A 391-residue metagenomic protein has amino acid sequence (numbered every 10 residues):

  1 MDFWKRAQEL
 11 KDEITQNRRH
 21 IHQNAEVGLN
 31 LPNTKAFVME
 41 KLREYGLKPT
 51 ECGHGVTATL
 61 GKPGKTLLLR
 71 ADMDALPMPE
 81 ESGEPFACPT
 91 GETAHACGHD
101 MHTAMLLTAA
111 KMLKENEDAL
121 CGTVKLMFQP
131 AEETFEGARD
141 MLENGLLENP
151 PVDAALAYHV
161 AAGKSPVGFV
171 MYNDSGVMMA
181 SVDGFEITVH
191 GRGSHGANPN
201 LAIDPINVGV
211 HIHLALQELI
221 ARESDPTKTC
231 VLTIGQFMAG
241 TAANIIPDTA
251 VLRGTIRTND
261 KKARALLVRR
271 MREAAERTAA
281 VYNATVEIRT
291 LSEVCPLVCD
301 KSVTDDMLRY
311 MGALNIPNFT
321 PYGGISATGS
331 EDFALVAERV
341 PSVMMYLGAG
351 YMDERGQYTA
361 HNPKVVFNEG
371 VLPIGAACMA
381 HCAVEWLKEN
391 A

Functional and structural regions predicted by a protein language model:
D2-H95, D100, A104-C121: Acidic/His- and Gly-rich active-site-bordering loop/insert found across diverse amide/peptide-bond hydrolases
L10-N17, N30-K41, K65, T93 (+17 more regions): General structural feature for long, well-ordered alpha-helical segments within catalytic domains of soluble enzymes
H20-N24, H95, H99-H102, H159 (+2 more regions): Histidine-centered active-site/metal-ligand motif
I21, L69, H99, L126 (+7 more regions): Divalent metal-coordination and catalytic microenvironments
V56, L76-M78, E84-A94, M101 (+2 more regions): Histidine/acidic-residue-rich, glycine-tolerant segments that coordinate divalent metal ions
L68-R70, F185-I187, M344-G350: Non-cysteine beta-strand/loop elements that form the S-adenosyl-L-methionine
V210-A391: Metal-dependent amide/peptide-bond hydrolase catalytic core, centered on the "pita-bread" metallohydrolase fold
